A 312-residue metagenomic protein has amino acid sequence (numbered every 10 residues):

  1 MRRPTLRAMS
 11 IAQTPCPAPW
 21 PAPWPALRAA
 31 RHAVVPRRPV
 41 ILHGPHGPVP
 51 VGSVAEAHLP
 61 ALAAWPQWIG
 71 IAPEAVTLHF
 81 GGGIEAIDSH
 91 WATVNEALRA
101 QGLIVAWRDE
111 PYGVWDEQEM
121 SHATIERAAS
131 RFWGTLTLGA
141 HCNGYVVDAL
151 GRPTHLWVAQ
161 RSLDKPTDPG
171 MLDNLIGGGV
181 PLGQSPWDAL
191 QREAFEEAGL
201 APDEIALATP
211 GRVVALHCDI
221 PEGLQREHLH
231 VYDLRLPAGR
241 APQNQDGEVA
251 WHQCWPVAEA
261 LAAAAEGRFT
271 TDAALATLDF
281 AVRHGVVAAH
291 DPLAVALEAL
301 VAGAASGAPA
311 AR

Functional and structural regions predicted by a protein language model:
R2-M171, G178-F195, L200-Q243, V257 (+2 more regions): N-terminal leader/linker segments that precede catalytic domains of diphosphate-processing enzymes
C254: Short aromatic/basic micro-patch
